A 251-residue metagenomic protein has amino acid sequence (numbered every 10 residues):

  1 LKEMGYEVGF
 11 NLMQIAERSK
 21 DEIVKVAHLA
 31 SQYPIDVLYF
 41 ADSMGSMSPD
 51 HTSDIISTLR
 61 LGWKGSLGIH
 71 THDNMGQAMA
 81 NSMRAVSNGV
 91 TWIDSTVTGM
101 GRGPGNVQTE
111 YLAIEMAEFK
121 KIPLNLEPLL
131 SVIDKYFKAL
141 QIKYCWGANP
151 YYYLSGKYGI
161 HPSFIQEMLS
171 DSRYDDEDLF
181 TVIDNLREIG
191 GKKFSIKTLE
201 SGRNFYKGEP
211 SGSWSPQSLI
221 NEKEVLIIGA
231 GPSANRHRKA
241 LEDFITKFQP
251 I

Functional and structural regions predicted by a protein language model:
L1-S211: Catalytic cores and adjacent flexible loops of soluble metabolic enzymes that perform enolate/carbanion chemistry on
R187, K193-F248: N-terminal donor/sugar-recognition subdomains of glycan-related enzymes, prototypically the membrane-proximal stem
